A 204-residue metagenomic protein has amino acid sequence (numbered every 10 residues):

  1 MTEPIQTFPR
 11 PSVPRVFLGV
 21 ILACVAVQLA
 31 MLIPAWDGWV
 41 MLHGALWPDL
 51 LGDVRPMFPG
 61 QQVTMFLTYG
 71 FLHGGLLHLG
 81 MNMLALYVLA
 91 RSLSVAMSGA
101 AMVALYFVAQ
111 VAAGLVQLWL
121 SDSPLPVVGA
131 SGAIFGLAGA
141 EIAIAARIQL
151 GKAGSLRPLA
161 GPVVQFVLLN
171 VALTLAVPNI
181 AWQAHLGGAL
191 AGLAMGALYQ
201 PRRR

Functional and structural regions predicted by a protein language model:
M1-R204: A detector for small-residue-rich transmembrane helices and their helix-helix packing motifs
